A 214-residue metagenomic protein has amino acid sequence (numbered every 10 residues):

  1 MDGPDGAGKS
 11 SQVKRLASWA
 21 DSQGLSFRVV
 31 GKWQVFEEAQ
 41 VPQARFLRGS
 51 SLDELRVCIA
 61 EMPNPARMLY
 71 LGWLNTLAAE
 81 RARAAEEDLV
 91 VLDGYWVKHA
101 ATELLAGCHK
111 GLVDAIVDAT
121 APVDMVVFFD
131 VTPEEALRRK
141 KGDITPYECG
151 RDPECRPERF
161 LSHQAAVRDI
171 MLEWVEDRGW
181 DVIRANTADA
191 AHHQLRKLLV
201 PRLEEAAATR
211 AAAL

Functional and structural regions predicted by a protein language model:
M1: Hydrophobic anchor at the beta1->P-loop junction of P-loop NTPases
G6: Walker A (P-loop) phosphate-binding loop of P-loop NTPases
K9: Conserved lysine of the Walker
Q12: Hydrophobic positions on the alpha1 helix immediately C-terminal to the Walker A/P-loop
S18-V29: Post-Walker A helix-loop "phosphate-sensing" segment adjacent to the P-loop in P-loop NTPases
K32-G111: ATP-dependent small-molecule kinase phosphotransfer cores that center on conserved nucleotide phosphate-binding segments
A101-D169: A glycine- and Lys/Arg-enriched "phosphate-lid" helix/loop adjacent to the NTP-binding pocket of small-molecule kinases
K141-L214: NTP-dependent small-molecule kinase module
